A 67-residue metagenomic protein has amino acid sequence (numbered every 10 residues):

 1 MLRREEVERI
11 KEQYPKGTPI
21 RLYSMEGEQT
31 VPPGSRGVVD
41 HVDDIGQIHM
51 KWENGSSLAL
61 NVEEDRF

Functional and structural regions predicted by a protein language model:
M1-F67: Basic/aromatic-rich interaction segments and small domains that mediate binding to polyanionic partners
